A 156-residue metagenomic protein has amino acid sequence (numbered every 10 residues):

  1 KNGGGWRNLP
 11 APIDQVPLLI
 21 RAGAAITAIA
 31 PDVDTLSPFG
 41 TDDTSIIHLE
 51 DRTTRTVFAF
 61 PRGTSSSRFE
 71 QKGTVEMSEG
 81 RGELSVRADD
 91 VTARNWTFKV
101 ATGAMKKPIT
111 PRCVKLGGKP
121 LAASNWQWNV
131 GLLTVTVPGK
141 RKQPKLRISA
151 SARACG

Functional and structural regions predicted by a protein language model:
K1-G80, V100-A101: Catalytic core of carbohydrate-active enzymes
G3-G4, A93, K140-Q143: Solvent-exposed, conformationally flexible loop/turn segments
R81-S85, N95, V130-T134, Q143-K145: A generic structural signal for beta-strand entry/edge sites
G82-D90, V114: Short, well-ordered beta-strand segments enriched in hydrophobic/aromatic residues
D89-T110: Surface-exposed beta-strand/loop patches in extracellular or lumenal glycoproteins
M105-G117, R147-A150: Extracytoplasmic
G117-R141: Extracellular/luminal ectodomains and secreted, surface-exposed scaffolds of diverse proteins
V135-G156: Surface-exposed interaction regions enriched in Ser/Thr/Asp/Glu that occur as long low-complexity tracts or repetitive
